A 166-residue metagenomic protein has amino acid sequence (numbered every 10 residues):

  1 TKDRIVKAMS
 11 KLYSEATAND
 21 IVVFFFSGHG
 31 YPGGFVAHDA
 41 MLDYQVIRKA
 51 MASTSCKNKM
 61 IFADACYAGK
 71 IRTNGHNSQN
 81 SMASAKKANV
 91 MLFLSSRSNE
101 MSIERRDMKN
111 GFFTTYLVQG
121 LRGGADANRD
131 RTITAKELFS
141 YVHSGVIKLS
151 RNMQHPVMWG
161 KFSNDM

Functional and structural regions predicted by a protein language model:
T1-M166: Cysteine endopeptidase catalytic domains of the caspase/legumain-like
